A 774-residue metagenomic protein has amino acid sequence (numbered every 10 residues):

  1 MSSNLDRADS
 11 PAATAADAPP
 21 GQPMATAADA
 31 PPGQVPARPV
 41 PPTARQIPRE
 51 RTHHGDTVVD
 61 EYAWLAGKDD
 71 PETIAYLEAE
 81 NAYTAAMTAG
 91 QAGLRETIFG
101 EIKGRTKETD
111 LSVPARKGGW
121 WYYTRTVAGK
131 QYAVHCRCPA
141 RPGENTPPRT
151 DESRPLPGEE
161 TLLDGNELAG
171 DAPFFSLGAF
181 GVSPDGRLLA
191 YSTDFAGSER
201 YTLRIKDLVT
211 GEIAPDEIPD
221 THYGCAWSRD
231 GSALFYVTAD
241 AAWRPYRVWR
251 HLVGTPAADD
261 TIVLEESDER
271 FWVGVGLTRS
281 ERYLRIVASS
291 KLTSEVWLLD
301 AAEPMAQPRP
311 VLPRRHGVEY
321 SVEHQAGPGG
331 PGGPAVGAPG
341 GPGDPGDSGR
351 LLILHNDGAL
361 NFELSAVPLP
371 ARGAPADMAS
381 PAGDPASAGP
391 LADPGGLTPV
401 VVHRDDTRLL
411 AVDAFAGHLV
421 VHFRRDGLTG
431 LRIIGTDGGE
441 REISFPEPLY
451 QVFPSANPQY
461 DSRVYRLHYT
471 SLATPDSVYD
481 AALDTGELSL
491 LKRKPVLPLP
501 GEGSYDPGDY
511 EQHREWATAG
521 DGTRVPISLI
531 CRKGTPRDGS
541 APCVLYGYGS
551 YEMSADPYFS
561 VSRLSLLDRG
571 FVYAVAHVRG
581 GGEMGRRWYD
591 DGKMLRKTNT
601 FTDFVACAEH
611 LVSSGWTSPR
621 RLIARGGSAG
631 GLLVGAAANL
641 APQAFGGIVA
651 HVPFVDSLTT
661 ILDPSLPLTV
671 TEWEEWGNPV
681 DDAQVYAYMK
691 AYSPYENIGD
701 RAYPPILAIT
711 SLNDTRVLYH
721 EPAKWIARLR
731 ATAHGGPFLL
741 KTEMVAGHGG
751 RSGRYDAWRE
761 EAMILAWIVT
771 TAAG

Functional and structural regions predicted by a protein language model:
S2-D6, D29-T88, E96-D110: N-terminal pre-domain segments of enzymes
P71-G181, S192, W272-G327, G332 (+8 more regions): Non-catalytic accessory segments flanking enzyme active sites
W121, G186-L189, L234, L284 (+3 more regions): Hydrophobic beta-strand positions that form the internal "hydrophobic ladder" of WD40/Gbeta-like beta-propeller blades
L156-A179, A190-T193, G197-T238, A242 (+2 more regions): Asp-box/WD-like beta-propeller blade repeats and closely related beta-sheet repeat scaffolds
G158-E159, D207-D220, T255-S267, A302-P313 (+3 more regions): Blade-edge beta-strand/turn elements of extracellular beta-propeller and related beta-sheet repeat scaffolds
L163-S183, S192-S198, V209-A214, L483-E487 (+8 more regions): Cap/lid segment of the alpha/beta-hydrolase catalytic domain
Y246, H251-S289: Polar, glycine-rich mid-to-C-terminal structural blocks that act as macromolecule-binding/assembly scaffolds
V575-G774: Active-site-proximal cap/loop segments of hydrolase catalytic domains
